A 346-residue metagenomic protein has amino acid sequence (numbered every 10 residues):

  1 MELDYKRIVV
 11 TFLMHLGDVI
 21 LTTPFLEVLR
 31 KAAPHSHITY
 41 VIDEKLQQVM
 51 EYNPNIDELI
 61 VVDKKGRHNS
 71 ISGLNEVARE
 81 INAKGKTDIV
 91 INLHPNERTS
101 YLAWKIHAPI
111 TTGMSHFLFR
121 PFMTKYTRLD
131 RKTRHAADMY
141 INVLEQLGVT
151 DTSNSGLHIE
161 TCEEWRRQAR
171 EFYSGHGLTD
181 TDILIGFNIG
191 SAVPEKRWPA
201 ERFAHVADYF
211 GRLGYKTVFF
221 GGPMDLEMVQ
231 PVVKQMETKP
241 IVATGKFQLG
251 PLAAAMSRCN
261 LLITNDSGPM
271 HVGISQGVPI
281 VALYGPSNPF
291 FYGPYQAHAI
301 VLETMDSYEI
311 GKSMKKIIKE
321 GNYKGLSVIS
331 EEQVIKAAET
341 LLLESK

Functional and structural regions predicted by a protein language model:
M1-K346: Catalytic machinery of carbohydrate-active enzymes, primarily nucleotide-sugar-dependent glycosyltransferases
